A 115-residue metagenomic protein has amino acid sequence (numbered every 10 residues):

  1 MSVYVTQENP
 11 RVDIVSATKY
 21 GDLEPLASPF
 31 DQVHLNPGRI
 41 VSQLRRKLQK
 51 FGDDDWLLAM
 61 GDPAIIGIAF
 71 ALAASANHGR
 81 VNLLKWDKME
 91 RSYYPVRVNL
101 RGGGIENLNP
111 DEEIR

Functional and structural regions predicted by a protein language model:
M1-D55, I68-R115: Long, low-complexity, Lys/Arg-enriched
D55-G61: Acidic beta-strand-to-loop metal/phosphate-binding motif
G61-I68: Elongated alpha-helical scaffolds
